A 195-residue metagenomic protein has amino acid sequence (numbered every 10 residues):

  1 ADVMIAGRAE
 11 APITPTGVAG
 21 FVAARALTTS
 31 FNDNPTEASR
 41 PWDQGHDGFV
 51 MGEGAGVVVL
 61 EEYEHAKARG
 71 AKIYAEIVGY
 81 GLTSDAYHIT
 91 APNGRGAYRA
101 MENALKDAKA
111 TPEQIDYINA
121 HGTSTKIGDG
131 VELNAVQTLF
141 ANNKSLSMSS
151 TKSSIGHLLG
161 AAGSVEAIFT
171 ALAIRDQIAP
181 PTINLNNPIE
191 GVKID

Functional and structural regions predicted by a protein language model:
D2-D47, Y80-P92, G122-D129, K144-D195: Acyl-CoA/ACP chain-elongation machinery
M4-A6, E76, Q114-D116: Short beta-strand segments at enzyme active-site cores
V22-A23, E76, N134-V136: Glycine-rich, phosphate-binding/catalytic loops in enzymes
P35-A108, Y117, T182-L185: Condensing-enzyme catalytic core mediating Claisen C-C bond formation in acyl metabolism
M51-A55, A97, E132, G160-E166: Catalytic-loop motifs flanking and including active-site residues across diverse enzymes
V59-E62, M101-A104, V136, S164-I174: Buried hydrophobic packing segments
I89-S145: A glycine- and small/hydrophobic-rich beta-loop-beta segment that serves as a flexible "lid/hinge" or phosphate-binding
